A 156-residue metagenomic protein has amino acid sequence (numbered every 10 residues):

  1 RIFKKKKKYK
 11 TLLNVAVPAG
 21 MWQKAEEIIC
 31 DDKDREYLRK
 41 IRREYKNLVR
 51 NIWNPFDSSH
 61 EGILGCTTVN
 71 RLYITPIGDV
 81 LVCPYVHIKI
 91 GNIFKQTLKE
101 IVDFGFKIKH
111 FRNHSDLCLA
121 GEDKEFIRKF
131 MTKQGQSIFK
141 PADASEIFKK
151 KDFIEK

Functional and structural regions predicted by a protein language model:
R1-T68, I74-L81, Y85, G91 (+1 more regions): Radical SAM enzyme [4Fe-4S]-AdoMet core and its adjacent flexible, acidic and glycine-rich loops/tails across
V80, Y85-K156: Flexible mid-to-C-terminal extensions adjoining Fe-S/redox cofactors in radical SAM and related proteins
